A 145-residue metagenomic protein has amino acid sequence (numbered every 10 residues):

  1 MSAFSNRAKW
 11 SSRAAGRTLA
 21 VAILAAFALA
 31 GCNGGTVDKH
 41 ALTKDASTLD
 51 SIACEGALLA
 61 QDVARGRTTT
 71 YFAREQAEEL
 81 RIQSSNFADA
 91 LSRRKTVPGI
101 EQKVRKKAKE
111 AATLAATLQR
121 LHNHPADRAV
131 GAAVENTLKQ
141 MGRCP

Functional and structural regions predicted by a protein language model:
A3-A20: Bacterial N-terminal signal peptides that target proteins for export
V21-A25: Sec-dependent N-terminal signal peptides
A28-G31: C-terminal motif of bacterial Sec signal peptides marking the signal peptidase cleavage site
N33-T36: Bacterial signal peptide processing site
H40-R120, V130-C144: Alpha-helical segments in soluble extracytoplasmic regions
H124-D127: Terminal domain-start segments
